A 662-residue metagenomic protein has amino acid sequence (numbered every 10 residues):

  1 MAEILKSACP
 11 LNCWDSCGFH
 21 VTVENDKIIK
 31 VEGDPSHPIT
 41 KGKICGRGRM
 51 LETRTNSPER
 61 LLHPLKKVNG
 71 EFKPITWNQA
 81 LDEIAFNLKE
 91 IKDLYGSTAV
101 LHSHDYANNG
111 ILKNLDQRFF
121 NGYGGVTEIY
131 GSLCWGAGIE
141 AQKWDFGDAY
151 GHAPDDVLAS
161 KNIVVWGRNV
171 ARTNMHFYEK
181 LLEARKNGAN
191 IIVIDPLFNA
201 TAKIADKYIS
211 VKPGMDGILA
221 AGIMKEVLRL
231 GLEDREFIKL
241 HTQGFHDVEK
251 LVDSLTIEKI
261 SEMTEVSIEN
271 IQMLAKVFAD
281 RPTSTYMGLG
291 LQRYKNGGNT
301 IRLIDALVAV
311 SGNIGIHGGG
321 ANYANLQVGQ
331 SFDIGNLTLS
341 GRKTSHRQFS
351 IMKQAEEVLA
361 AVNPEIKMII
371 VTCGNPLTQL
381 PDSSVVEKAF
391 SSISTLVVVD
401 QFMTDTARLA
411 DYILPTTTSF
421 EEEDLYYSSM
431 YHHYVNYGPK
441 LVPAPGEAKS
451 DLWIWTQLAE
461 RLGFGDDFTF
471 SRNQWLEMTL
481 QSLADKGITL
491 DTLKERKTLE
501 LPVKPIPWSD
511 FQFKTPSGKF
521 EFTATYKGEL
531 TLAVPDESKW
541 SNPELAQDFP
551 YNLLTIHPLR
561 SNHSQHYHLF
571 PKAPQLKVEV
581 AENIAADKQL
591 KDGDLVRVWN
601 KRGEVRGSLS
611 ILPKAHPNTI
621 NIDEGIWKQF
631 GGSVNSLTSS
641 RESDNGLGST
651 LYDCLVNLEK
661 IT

Functional and structural regions predicted by a protein language model:
M1-L230, S254, K259, S267-I268 (+3 more regions): N-terminal export/assembly segments and adjacent metallocofactor-ligating motifs of anaerobic energy-metabolism
S7, L51, G70-P74, D105-N109 (+16 more regions): Hydrophobic alpha-helical scaffolding
I29, E128, D234-R235, I271 (+9 more regions): Acidic/polar loop patches that form or flank catalytic/metal-binding clefts of enzymes that bind anionic ligands
N114-L182, N187-I194, T201-K203, G217-A221 (+4 more regions): Extended redox/cofactor-interaction regions of prokaryotic respiratory oxidoreductases
P154, F420-A444, I454-W455, A459 (+1 more regions): Glycine/threonine-rich phosphate-binding loop and adjacent beta-strand/alpha-helix elements that clamp
I163, I204-A205, L255-E258, Y286-L291 (+1 more regions): Flexible glycine/proline-enriched surface loops and loop-helix/loop-strand junctions
I223, Q243-Q354, K497: Active-site phosphate/pyrophosphate-binding segments
P445, D451-R496, L569-V578, I584-T662: Long, contiguous, secondary-structure-rich segments that constitute the structural scaffold of globular domains
